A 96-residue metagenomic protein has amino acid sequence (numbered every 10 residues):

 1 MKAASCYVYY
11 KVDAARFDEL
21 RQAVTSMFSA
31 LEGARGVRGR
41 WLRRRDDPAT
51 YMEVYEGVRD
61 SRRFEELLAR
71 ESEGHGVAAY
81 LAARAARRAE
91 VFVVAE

Functional and structural regions predicted by a protein language model:
M1-K2, R38-T50, H75-E96: Glycine-rich beta-strand-turn "strand-cap" elements at beta-sheet edges
A4-Y10, R40-A69: Short, well-ordered beta-strand segments in beta-rich or mixed alpha/beta enzyme and ligand-binding folds
K11-Q22: Short, surface-exposed ligand-recognition loops at beta-strand->loop->(often short) alpha-helix junctions that present
D13-A15, V58-D60, V94-E96: Short coil/turn motifs at secondary-structure junctions
F17, M27-S29, L42, A78: Intrinsically disordered, low-complexity segments enriched in polar/charged residues with Gly/Pro, especially when
R21-R35: Short amphipathic alpha-helix segments
L31-R38, E56-R88: An amphipathic, aromatic/His-enriched active-site/gating alpha helix that lines ligand/cofactor pockets
